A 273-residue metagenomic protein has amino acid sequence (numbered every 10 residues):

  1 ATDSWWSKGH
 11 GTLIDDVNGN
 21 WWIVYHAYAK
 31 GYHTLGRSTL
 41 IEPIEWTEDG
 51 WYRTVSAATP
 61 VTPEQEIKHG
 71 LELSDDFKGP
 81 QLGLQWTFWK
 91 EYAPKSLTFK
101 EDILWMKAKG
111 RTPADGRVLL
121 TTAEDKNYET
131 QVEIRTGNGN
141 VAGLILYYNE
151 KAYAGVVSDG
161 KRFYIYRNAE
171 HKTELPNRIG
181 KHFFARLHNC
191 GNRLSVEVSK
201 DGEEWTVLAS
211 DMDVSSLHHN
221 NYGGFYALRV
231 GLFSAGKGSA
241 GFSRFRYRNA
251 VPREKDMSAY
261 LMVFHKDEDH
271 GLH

Functional and structural regions predicted by a protein language model:
A1-I14, D211-N221: Conserved blade-ending motifs and adjacent loop-strand segments that build the rim/top face of beta-propeller domains
D3, K30-G31: Short strand->helix junction
I14-D16, T47: Structural WD40 beta-propeller signal
V17-N18, E64: Long, internal scaffold/assembly segments composed of regular secondary structure
G19-I23, W51-Y52: Entry beta-strands of beta-propeller and related beta-repeat scaffolds
H26-Y28: Short loop/turn segments immediately following the C-termini of beta-strands
K30, E42, E48-H273: Extracellular glycan-recognition regions
T34-R37: Short, solvent-exposed loop/turn segments at conserved positions within beta-propeller repeat blades
